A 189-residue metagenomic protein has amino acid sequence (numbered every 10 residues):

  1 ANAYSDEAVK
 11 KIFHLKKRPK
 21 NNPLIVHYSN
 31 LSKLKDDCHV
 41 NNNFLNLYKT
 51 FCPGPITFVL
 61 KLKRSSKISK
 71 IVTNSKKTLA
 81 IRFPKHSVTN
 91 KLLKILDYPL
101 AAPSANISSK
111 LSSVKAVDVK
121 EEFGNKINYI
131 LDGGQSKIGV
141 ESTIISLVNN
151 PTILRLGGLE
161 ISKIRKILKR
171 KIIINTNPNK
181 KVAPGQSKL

Functional and structural regions predicted by a protein language model:
A1-L189: Active-site-adjacent structural elements in enzyme catalytic cores
